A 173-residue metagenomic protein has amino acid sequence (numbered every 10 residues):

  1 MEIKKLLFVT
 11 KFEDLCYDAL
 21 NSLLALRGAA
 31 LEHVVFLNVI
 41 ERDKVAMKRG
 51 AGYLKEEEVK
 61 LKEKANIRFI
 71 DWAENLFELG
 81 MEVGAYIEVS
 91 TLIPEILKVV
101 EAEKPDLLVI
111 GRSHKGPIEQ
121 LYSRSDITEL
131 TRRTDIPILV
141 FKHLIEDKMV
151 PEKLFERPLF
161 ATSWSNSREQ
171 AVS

Functional and structural regions predicted by a protein language model:
M1, E74-L108: Structural beta-alpha unit
M1-Y53, E156-S173: Small/aliphatic-rich secondary-structure junction motif
I3, I110-R133: Glycine-rich, Arg-bearing micro-motifs that act as flexible, cationic patches
A30, R133-D135: Short, structured coil segments at secondary-structure junctions
V35-L37, G84-E88, L139: General small-molecule cofactor/ligand-binding pocket signal
L54-I67: A short acidic, glycine-rich active-site loop that binds or catalyzes chemistry on phosphate/adenosine moieties
V109-R112, P137-L144: Short beta-strand elements of ligand-binding domains
E146-E152: A short, basic/flexible loop-to-alpha-helix module at the beginning of a structural domain
